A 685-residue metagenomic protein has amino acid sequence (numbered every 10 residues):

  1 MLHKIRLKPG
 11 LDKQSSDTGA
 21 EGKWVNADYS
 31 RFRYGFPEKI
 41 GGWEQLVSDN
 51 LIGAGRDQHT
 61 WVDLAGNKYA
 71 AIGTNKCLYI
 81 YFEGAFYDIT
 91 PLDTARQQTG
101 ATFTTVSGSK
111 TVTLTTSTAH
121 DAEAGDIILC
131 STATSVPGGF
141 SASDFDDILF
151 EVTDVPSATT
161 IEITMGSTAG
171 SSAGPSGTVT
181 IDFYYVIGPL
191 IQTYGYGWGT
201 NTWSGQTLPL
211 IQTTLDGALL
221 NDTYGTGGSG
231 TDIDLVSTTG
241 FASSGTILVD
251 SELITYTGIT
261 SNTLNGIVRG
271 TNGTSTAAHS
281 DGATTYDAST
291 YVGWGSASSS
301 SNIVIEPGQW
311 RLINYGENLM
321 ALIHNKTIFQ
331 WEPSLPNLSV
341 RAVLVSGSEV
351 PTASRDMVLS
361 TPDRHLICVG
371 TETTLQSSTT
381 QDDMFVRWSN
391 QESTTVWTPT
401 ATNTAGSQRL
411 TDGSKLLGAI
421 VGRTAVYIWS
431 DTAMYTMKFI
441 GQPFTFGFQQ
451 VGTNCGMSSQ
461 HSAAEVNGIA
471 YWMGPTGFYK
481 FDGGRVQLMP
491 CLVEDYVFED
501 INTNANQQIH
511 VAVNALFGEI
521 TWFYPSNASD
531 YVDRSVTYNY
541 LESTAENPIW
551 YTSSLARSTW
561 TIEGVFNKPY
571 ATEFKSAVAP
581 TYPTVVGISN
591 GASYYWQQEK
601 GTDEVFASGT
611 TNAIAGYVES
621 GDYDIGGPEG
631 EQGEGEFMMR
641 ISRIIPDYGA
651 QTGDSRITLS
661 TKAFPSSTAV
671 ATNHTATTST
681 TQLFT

Functional and structural regions predicted by a protein language model:
M1, I89-D232, V236-G308, N337-S339: Small/polar beta-strand repeat architecture
M1-R96, P189, Y194, R311 (+2 more regions): Beta-sheet repeat architectures centered on beta-propellers
G42-W61, T90-A95, V292-I305, N337-I509 (+1 more regions): Beta-propeller and closely related beta-pinwheel folds
A54, T74, T116-T118, S157 (+16 more regions): Repetitive beta-strand solenoid architecture
G66-Y69, E317, T424: Structural hallmark of WD40 beta-propellers
C77-Y81, P189-W198, I328-P333, T373-T400 (+3 more regions): Short beta-strand segments and strand-loop junctions that repeat across beta-rich extracellular domains
D88, V186, E317-W331: Hydrophobic or amphipathic alpha-helical targeting/insertion segments
